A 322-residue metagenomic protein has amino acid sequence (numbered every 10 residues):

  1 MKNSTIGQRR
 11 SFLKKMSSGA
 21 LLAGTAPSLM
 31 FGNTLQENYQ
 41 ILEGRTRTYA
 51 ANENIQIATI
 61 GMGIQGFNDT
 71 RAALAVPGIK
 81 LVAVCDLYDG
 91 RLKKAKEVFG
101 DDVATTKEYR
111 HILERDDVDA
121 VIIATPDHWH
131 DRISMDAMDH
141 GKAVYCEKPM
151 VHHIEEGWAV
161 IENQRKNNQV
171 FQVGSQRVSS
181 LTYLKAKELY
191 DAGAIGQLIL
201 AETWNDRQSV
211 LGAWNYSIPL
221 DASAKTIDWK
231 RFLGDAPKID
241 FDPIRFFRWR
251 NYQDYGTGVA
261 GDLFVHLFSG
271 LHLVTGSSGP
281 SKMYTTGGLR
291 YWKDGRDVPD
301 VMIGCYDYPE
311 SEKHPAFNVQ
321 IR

Functional and structural regions predicted by a protein language model:
K2-L21: N-terminal secretory signal peptides and thylakoid transit peptides that target proteins across membranes
S28-A75: C-terminal segment of N-terminal export signals and the immediately downstream linker at the start of the mature
K80-E97: NAD(P)-binding Rossmann-fold cofactor-contacting core
A95-D101, N163: Short, conserved SAM-binding/catalytic segment of Class I S-adenosyl-L-methionine-dependent methyltransferases
V103-E108: Conserved SAM-binding strand-loop segment of SAM-dependent methyltransferases
V121-I122: N-terminal Rossmann-like NAD(P) cofactor-binding module of classical short-chain dehydrogenase/reductase
P126, D131-S179, G193: Beta-strand-loop-alpha-helix segment that lines the small-molecule cofactor/substrate pocket of alpha/beta enzymes
K185, Q197, E202-W204, L211-R322: Contiguous beta-strand/loop segments that form the cofactor/metal-binding neighborhood of enzyme cores
